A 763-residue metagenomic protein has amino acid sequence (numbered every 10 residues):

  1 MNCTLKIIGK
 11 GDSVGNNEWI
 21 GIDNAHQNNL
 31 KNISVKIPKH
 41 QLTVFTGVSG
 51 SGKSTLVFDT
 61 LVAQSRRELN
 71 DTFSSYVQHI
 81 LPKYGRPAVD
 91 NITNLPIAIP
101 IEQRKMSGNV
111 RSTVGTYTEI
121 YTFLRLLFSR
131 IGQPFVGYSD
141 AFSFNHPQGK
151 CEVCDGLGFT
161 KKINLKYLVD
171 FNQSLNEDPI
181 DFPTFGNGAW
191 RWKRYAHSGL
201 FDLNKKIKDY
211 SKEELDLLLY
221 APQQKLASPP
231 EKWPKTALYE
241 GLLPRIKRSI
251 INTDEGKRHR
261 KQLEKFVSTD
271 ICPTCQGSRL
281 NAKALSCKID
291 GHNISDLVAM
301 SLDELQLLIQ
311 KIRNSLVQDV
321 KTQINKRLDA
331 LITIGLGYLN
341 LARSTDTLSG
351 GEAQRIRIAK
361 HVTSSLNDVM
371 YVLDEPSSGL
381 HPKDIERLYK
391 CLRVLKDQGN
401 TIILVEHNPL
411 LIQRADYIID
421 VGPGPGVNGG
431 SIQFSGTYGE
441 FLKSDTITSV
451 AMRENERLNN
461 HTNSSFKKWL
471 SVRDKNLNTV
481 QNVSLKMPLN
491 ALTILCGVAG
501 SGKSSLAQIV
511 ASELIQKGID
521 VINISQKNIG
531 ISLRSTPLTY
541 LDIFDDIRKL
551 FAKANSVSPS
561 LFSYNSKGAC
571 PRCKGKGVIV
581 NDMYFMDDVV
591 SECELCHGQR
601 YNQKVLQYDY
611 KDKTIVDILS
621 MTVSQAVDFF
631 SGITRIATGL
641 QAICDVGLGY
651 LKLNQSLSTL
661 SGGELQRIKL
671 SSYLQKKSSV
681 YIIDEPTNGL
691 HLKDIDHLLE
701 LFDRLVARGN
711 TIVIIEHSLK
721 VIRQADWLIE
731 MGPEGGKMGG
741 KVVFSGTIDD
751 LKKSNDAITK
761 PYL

Functional and structural regions predicted by a protein language model:
C3, I7-T347, A353-V369, C391 (+7 more regions): P-loop/Walker A nucleotide phosphate-binding surfaces of NTP-dependent enzymes
G115, D420-R453, E730-Y762: Conserved beta-strand-loop-alpha-helix hinge in the C-terminal portion of ABC ATPase nucleotide-binding domains
D374, L380-H381, D684, L690-D694: ABC-family nucleotide-binding domains
H381-K390, L692-E700: Conserved D-loop/post-Walker B switch-helix segment of ABC ATPase nucleotide-binding domains
T401, R414-D420, R723-E730: Conserved catalytic segment of ABC-fold P-loop ATPases
V405-H407, I715-H717: H-loop/switch region of ABC-family ATPase nucleotide-binding domains
L442-V480, Y762: Flexible nucleotide-interacting loop at or near the entrance of a catalytic core
